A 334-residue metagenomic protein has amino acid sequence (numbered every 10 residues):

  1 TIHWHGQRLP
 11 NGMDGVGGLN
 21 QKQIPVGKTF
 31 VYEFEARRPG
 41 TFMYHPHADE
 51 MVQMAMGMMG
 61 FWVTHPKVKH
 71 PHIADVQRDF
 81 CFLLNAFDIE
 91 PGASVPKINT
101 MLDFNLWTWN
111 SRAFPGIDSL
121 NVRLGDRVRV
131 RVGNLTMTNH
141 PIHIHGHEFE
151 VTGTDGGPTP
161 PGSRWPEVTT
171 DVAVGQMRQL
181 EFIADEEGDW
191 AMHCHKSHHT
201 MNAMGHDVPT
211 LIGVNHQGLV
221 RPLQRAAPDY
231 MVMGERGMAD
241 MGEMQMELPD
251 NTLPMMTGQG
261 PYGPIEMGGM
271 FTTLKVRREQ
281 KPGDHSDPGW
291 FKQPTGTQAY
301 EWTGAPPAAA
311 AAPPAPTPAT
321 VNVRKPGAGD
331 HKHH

Functional and structural regions predicted by a protein language model:
T1-H334: Copper-binding active sites and cupredoxin-like electron-transfer domains, recognizing His/Cys-rich ligand loops
